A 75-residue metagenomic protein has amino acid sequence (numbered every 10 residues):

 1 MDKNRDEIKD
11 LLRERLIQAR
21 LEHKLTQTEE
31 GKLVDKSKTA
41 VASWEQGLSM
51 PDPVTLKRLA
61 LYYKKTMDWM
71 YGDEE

Functional and structural regions predicted by a protein language model:
M1-E22: A short, Lys/Arg-rich alpha-helix, primarily the initiator
L16, Q27, K38, P53-L56: Helix-turn-helix DNA-binding elements, focusing on the entry/boundary residues of the two helices that contact DNA
R20, E45, D68: Acidic active-site catalytic centers that drive phospho-/nucleotidyl reactions and related ester hydrolyses
R20, G31, A60: The alpha-helix within a helix-turn-helix
K24-Q46: Short alpha-helical DNA-recognition segment
E45, Y63, Y71-E74: DNA major-groove recognition helix of helix-turn-helix
V54-W69: DNA major-groove recognition helix of helix-turn-helix/homeodomain DNA-binding modules
